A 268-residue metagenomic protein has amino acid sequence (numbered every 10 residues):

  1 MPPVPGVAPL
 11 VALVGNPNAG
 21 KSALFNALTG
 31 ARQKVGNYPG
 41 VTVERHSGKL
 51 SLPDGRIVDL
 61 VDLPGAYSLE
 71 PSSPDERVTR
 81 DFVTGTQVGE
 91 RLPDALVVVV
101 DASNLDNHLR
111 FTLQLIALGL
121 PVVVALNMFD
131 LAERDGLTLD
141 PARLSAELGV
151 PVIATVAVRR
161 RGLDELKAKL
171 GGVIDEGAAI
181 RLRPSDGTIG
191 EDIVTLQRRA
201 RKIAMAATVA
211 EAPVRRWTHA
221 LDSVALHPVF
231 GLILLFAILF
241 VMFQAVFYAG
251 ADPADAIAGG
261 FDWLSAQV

Functional and structural regions predicted by a protein language model:
M1-P74, T86, E90, A95: Conserved G1/Walker A P-loop phosphate-binding module
L50-G55, V78-I153: Conserved C-terminal guanine-recognition region of P-loop GTPase G domains, centered on the G4
D130-R183: Canonical P-loop GTPase G-domain recognition
L170, I174-A178, I189-V209: Extended, hydrophilic extramembrane loops/domains of integral membrane proteins
M205-T218, F261: Short, membrane-interfacial amphipathic segments enriched in basic
A212-P213, W217, A225-L235: Membrane-interface helix starts
L234-Q244: Hydrophobic core segments of alpha-helical transmembrane domains in multi-pass membrane transport and ion-translocation
A245-V268: Interfacial/capping segments of alpha-helical transmembrane domains
